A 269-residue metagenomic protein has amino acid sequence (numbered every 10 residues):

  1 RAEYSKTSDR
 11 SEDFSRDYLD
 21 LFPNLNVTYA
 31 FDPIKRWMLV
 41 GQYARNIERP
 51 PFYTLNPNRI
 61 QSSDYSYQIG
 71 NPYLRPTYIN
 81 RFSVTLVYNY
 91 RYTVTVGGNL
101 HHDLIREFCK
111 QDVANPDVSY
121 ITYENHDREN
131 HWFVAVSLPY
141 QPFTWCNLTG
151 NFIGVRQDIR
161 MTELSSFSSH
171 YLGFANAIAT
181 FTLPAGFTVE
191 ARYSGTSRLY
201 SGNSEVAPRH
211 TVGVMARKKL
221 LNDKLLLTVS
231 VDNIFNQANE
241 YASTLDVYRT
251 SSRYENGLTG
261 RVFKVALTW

Functional and structural regions predicted by a protein language model:
R1-F14, Y18-T28, W145-R156, N176-R198: Surface-exposed extracellular loop regions of Gram-negative outer-membrane beta-barrel proteins
R1-K6, F31, Y43-R49, R59 (+6 more regions): Transmembrane beta-strands of outer-membrane beta-barrel pores
L25-Y29, F82-Y88, V134-Y140, A177-F181 (+3 more regions): Residues on the lipid-exposed face of transmembrane beta-strands in outer-membrane beta-barrel proteins
I34-L39, Y90-V96, T144-T149, A185-A191 (+2 more regions): Repeated loop/turn-to-beta-strand initiation elements of outer-membrane beta-barrel proteins
I47-H102, S119-W132, Q141, Y254-R261: Outer-membrane beta-barrel signature, preferentially recognizing the C-terminal barrel domain of Gram-negative
V94-N151, M161-S166, F174: Outer membrane beta-barrel strand-and-loop segments of large Gram-negative receptors, especially TonB-dependent
G154-I159, L172-L220, D232-F235, S243-T244 (+1 more regions): C-terminal beta-barrel architecture of Gram-negative outer-membrane proteins
K218-W269: C-terminal beta-signal and adjacent terminal beta-strands/loops of Gram-negative outer-membrane beta-barrel proteins
